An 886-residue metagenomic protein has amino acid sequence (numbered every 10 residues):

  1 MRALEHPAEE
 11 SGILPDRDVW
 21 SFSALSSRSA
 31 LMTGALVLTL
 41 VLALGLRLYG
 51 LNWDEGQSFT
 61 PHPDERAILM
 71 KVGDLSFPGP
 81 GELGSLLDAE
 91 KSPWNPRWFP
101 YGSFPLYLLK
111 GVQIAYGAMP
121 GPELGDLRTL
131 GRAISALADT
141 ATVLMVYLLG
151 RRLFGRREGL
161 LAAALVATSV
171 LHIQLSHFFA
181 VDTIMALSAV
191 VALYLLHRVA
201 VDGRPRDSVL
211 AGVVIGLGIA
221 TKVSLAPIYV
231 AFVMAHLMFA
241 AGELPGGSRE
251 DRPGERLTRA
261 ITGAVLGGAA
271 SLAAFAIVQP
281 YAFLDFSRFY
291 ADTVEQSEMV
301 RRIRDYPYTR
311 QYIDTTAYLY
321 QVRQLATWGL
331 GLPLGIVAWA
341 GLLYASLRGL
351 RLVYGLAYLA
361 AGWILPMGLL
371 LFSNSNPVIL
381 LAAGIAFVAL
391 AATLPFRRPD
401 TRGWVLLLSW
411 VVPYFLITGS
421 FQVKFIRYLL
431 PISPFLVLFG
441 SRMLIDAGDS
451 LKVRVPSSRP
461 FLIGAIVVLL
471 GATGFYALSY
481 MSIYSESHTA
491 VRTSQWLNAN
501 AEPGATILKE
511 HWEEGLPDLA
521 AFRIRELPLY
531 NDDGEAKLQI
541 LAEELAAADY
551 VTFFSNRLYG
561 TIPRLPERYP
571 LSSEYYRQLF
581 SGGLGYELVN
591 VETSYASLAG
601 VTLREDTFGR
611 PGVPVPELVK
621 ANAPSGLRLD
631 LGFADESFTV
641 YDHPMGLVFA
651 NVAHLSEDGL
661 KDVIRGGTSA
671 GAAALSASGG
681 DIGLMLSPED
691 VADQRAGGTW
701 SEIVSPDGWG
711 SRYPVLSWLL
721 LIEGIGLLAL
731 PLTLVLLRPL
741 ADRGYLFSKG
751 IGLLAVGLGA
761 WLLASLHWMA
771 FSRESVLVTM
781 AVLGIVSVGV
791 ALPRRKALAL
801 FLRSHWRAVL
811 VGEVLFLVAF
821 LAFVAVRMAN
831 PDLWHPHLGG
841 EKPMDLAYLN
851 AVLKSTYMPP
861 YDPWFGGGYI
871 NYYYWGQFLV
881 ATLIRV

Functional and structural regions predicted by a protein language model:
M1-Y49, A141-L144, R151, L160-L161 (+7 more regions): Start-transfer (signal-anchor) and selected internal transmembrane alpha helices of multi-pass inner/ER membrane
G34, L38-T39, A43, M119-P122 (+6 more regions): Transmembrane-helix signature of polytopic, membrane-embedded enzymes that assemble or transfer cell-envelope glycans
A43-L46, A162-A167, Y194, I215 (+1 more regions): Short helix- or helix-capping micro-motifs that position conserved polar/aromatic residues at function-defining sites
L46, A67-G81, W98-E123, L217 (+13 more regions): Transmembrane-lumen/periplasm boundary regions of multi-pass, lipid-linked membrane glycan transferases
D54-S58, G84-R97, K110, G121 (+2 more regions): Active-site lumenal/periplasmic loops and adjacent helix-entry segments of GT-C-fold, multi-pass membrane
T129, A133-L153, V191, L195 (+2 more regions): Transmembrane-helix motifs of polytopic, lipid-linked glycan transferases
M145-L148, I184-D202, D207-I215, V233 (+3 more regions): Specific aromatic-rich, kink-prone transmembrane helix
L175-S176, D182-A186, G218-T221, P227 (+6 more regions): Hydrophobic/aromatic-rich transmembrane helices and adjacent perimembrane loops
